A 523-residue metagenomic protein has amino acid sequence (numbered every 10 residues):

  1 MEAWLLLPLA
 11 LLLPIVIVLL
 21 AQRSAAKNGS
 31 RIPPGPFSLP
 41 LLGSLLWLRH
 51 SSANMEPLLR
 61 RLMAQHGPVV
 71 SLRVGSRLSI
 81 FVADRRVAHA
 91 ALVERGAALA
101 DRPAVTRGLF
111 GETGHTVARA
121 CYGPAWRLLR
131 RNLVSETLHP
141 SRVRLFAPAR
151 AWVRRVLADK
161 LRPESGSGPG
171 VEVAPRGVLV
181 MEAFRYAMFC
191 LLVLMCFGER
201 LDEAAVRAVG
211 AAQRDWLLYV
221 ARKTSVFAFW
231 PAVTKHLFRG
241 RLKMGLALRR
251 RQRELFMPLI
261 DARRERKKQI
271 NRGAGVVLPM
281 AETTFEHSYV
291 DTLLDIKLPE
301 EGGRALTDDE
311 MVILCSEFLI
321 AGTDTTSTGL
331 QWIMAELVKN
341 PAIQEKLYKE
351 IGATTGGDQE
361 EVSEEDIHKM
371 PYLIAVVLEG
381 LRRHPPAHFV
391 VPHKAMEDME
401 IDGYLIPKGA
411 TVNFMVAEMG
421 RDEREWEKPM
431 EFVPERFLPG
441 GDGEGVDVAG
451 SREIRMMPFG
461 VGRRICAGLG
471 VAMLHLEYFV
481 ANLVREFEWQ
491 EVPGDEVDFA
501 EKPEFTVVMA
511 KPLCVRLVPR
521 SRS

Functional and structural regions predicted by a protein language model:
E2-T113, P124, A151-V156, E397 (+1 more regions): N-terminal membrane-proximal hinge/A-helix region immediately C-terminal to the signal-anchor transmembrane segment
E2-W4, L12, P33, R154 (+3 more regions): Cytochrome P450 proximal C-terminal region
G29-P33, L48-A53, L138-F146, K243-A247 (+6 more regions): Conserved, non-catalytic sequence blocks in retroelement Pol enzymes and Pol-derived host proteins
L45-R61, Q65-G67, E254, E360-G403 (+1 more regions): Conserved cytochrome P450 K-helix E-x-x-R motif and the immediately C-terminal K′/meander segment
R102-F110, R144-L330, K346, E364 (+1 more regions): Cytochrome P450 heme-thiolate monooxygenase catalytic core
T325-E350, L469-F487: Cytochrome P450 catalytic-core helices
H384, F414-V446: Conserved cytochrome P450 K-helix/beta-meander segment immediately N-terminal to the heme-binding cysteine loop
